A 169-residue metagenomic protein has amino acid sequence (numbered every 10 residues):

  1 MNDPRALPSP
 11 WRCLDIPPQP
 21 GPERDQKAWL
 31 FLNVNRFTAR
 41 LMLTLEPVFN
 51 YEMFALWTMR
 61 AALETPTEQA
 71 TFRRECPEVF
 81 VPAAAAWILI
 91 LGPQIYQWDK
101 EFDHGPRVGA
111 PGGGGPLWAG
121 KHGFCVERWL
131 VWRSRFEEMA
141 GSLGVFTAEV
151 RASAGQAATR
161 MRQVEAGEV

Functional and structural regions predicted by a protein language model:
M1-H122: Eukaryote-skewed repeat-based solenoidal scaffolds used as protein-protein interaction platforms, primarily
P116-S134: Alpha-solenoid helical repeat scaffolds
R128-V169: Eukaryotic acidic, Ser/Thr-rich intrinsically disordered low-complexity regions
